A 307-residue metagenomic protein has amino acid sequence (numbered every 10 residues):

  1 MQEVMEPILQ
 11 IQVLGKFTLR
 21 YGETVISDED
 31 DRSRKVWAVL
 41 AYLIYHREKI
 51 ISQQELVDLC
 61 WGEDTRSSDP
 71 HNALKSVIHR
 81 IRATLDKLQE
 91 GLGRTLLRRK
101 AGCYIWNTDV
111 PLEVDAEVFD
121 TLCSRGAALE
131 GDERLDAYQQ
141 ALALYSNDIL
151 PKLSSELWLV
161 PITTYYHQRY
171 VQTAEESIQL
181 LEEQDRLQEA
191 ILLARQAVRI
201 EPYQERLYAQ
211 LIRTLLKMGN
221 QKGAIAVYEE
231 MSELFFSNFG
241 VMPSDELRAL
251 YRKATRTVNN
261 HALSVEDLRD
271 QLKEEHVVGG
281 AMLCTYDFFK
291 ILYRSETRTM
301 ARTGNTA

Functional and structural regions predicted by a protein language model:
M1-W37, L92-C103, D267-R269: Short boundary/linker motifs that mark transitions into or out of structured domains
Q2-Q12, S76-V110, F236-D245: DNA-binding patch around the recognition helix
D28-C60, I81: Short amphipathic alpha-helical recognition elements used for nucleic-acid or partner binding across transcription
R32-A41, S67-L88: DNA-recognition element of transcription regulators
L59-S67: Short helix-coil junctions and helix-kink-helix linkers
R66, Y104-V265: Intrinsically disordered, charged and Pro/Gly-enriched terminal/linker segments that flank large helical-solenoid
S264-Y286: Amphipathic HAMP/coiled-coil signal-transducing linker helices that couple sensory inputs to cytosolic output domains
L292-A307: Active-site-proximal structural segments of metal-dependent nucleotidyl cyclase/transferase enzymes
